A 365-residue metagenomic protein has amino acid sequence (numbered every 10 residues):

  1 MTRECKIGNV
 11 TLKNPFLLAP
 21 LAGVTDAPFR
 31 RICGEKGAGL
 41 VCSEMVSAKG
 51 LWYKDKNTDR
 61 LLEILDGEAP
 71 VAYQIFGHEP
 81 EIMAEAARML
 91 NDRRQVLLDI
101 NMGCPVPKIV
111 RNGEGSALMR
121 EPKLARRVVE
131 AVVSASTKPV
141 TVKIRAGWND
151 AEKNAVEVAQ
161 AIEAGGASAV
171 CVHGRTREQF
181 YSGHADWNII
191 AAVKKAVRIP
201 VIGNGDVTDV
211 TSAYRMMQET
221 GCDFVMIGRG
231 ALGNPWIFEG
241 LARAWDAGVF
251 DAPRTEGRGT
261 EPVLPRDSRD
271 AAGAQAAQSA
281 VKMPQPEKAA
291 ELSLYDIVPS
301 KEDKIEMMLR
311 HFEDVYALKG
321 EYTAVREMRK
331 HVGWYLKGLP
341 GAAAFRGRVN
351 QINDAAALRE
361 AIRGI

Functional and structural regions predicted by a protein language model:
M1-E4, G8, L12, F16 (+6 more regions): Alpha/beta catalytic cores of nucleotide-metabolism and tRNA/nucleoside-modifying enzymes
T2-K6, L21-V96: Glycine-rich, positively charged N-terminal anion/phosphate-binding segment
C5-L17, W52-P70, C104, K108-N112 (+2 more regions): N-terminal small/glycine-rich loop or linker at the start of catalytic domains across soluble metabolic enzymes
L18, C33, E44, Y73 (+7 more regions): Conserved, mostly hydrophobic/aromatic
L21, V46-A48, F76-H78, G103-P105 (+4 more regions): Active-site beta-loop-alpha junctions enriched in small/polar residues
L40-S43, L97-I100, D223-I227, G248: Short hydrophobic/aromatic-enriched beta-strand-loop microsegments
A87-L98, M102-N112, K123-I199: Alpha/beta enzyme core
G113-M119: Short glycine-enriched, charge-decorated loop/helix-capping segments at active-site entrances that position
